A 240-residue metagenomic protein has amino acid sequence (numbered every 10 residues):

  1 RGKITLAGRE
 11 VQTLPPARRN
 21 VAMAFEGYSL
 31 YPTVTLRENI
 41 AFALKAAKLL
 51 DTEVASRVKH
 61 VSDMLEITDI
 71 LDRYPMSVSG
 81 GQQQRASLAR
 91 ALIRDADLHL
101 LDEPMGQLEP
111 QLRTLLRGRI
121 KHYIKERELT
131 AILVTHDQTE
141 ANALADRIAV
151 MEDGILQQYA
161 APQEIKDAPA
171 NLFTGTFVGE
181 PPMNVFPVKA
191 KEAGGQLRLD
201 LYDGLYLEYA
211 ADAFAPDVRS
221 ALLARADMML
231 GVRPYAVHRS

Functional and structural regions predicted by a protein language model:
G2-R9: Conserved ABC transporter NBD signature motif
T5, M151, D200-L201: A general beta-strand register signal
N20-A22, E26, L30-F173: ABC ATPase nucleotide-binding domains
A168-A190, G231: C-terminal boundary and immediately downstream tail of ABC-type ATPase nucleotide-binding domains
L197: Short aromatic-glycine-enriched beta-strand elements
D203-S240: Glycine/charge-rich catalytic "coupling/switch" loops of P-loop NTPases
